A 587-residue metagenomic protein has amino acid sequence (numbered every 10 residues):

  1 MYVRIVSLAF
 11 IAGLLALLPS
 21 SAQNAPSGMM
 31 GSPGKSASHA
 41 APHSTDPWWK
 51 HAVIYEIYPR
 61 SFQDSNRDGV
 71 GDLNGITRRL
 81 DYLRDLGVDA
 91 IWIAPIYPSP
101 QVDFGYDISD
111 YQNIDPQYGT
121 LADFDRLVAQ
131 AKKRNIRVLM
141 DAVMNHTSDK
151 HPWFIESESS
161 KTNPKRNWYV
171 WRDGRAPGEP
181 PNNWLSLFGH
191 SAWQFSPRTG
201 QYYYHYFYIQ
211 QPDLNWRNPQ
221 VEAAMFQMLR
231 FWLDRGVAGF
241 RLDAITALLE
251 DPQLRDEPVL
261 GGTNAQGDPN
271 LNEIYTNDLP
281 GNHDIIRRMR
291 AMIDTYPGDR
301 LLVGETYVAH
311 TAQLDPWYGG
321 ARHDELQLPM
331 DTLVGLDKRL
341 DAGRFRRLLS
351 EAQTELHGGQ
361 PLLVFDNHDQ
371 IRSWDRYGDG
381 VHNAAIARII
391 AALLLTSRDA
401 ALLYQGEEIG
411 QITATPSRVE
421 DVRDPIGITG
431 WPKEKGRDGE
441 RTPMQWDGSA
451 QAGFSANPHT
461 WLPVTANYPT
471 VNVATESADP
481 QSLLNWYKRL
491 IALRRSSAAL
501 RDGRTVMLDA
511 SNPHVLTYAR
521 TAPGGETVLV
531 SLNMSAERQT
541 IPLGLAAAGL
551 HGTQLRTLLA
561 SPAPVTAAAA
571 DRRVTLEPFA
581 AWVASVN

Functional and structural regions predicted by a protein language model:
S7-L17: Bacterial N-terminal signal peptides
S20-S21: Sec/Tat signal peptide C-region and signal peptidase I cleavage site
A25-R230, D234, A247-A309, M444: Acidic/aromatic-lined carbohydrate-recognition and catalytic surfaces of CAZymes acting on diverse glycans
W49-K50, Q253, E257-D278, D284-D299 (+8 more regions): Loop/helix patches that line or flank the sugar-binding groove of alpha-linked glycan CAZymes
I91, F240-L242: Hydrophobic residues within beta-strands of alpha/beta enzymes
R538-S561: Beta-strand-rich binding/interaction modules
A567-N587: C-terminal beta-strand-rich structural cap/linker in extracellular carbohydrate-active enzymes
